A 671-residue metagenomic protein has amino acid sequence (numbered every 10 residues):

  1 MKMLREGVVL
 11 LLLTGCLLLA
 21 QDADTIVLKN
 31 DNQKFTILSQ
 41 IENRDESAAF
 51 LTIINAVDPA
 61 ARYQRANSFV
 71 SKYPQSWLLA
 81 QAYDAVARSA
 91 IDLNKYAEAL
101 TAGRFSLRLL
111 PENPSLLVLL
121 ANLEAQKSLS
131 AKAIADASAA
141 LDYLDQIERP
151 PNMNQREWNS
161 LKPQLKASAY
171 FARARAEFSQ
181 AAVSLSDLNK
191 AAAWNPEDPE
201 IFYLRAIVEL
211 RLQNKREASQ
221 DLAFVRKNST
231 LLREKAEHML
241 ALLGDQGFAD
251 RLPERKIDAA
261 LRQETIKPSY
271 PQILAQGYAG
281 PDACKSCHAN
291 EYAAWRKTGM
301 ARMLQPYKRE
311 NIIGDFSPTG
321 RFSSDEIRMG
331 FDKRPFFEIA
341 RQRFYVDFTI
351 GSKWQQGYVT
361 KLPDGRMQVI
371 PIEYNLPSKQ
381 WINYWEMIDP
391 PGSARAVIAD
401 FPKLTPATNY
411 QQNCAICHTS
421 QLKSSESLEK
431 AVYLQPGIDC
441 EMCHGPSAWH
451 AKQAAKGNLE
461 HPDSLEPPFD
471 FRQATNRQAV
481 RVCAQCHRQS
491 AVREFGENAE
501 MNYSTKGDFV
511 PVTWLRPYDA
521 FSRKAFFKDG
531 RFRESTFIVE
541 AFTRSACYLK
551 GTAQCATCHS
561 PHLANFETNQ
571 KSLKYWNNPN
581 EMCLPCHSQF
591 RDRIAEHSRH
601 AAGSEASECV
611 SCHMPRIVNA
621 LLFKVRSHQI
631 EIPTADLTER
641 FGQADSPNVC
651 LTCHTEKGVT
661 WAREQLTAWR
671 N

Functional and structural regions predicted by a protein language model:
A20-A82: N-terminal leader/linker segments that initiate helical-solenoid repeat arrays
F69-K72, F105-S106, A140, K190-A191 (+1 more regions): Canonical positions in the second alpha-helix
P74-W77, P111, D145, P196 (+1 more regions): Short coil turns that delineate tetratricopeptide repeat
A80-A85, S115-L119, P151-R156, S168-A172 (+3 more regions): Alpha-solenoid helical repeat scaffolds
D92-A97, Q126-A133, P163-S179, R211-Q220 (+2 more regions): Alpha-helical linker/edge segments of TPR/alpha-solenoid repeat scaffolds and analogous pre-/post-domain helices
R216, G244-G247, R251-A275, D282 (+4 more regions): Primarily the internal scaffold of c-type cytochrome electron-transfer domains, especially repeated/multiheme c-type
